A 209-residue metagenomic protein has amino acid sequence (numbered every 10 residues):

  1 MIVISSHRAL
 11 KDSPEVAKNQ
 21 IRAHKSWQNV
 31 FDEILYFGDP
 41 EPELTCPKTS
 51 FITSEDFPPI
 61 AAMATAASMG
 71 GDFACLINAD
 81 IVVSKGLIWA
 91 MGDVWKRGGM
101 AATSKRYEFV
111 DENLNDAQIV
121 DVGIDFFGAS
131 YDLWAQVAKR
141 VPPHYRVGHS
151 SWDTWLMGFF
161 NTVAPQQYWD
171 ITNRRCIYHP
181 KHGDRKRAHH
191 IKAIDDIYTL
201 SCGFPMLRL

Functional and structural regions predicted by a protein language model:
M1-S5, W27, E33-Y36: Hydrophobic targeting segments
M1-V16, A23, P143-L209: C-terminal catalytic/acceptor-binding lobe
H7-V16, Y36-L76, V82-G86: Active-site-proximal specificity loops/subdomain of glycosyltransferases
R8-L10, P40-E43, D80-V82, Y107-F109 (+3 more regions): Short, solvent-exposed loop/turn segments at secondary-structure junctions
A17-E33: Short, acidic, metal-binding catalytic loop of nucleotide-sugar glycosyltransferases
F31, G70-G71, G98-G99, A164: Short, well-ordered alpha-helix to beta-strand connector turns
F31-P40, M100-S104: Short, hydrophobic beta-strand segments that form beta-sheet elements in well-ordered domains
A67, I81-G158: Conserved catalytic core of nucleotide-sugar-dependent glycosyltransferases
